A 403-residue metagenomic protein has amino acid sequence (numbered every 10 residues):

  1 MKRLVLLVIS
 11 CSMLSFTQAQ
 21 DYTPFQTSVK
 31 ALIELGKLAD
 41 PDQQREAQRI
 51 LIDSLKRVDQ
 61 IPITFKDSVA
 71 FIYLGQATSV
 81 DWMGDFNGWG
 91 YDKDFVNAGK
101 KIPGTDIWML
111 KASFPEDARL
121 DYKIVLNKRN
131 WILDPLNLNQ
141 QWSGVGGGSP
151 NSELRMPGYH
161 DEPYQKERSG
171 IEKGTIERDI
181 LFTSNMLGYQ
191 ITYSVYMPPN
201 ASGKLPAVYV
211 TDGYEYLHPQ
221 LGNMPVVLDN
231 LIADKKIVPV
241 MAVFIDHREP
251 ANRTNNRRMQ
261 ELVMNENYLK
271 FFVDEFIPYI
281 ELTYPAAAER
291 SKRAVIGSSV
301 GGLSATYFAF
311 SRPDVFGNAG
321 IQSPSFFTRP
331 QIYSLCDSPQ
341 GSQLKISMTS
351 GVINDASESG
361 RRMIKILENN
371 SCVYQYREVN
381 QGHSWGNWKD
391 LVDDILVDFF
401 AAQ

Functional and structural regions predicted by a protein language model:
L4-L14: Sec-dependent N-terminal signal peptides
P24-I50, R129-I171, T328-Q331, L335-S347: Extended, polar beta-sheet/loop recognition surfaces of beta-rich domains that mediate binding to diverse ligands
P62-D117, N127-Y159, T183: Aromatic-rich carbohydrate-binding modules that target alpha-glucans
L187-Y189, G213-T283: Cap/lid segment of the alpha/beta-hydrolase catalytic domain
S194-M197, G203-E215: Short beta-strand element of the alpha/beta-hydrolase
G213, H247-R248, G320-T328, V352-N354: Active-site nucleophile loop of the alpha/beta-hydrolase fold
L221, L282, A287-G341: Primarily recognizes the serine-hydrolase "nucleophile elbow" in alpha/beta-hydrolase and SGNH/GDSL folds
K345, T349, I353-Q403: C-terminal catalytic histidine-bearing segment of alpha/beta-hydrolase fold enzymes
